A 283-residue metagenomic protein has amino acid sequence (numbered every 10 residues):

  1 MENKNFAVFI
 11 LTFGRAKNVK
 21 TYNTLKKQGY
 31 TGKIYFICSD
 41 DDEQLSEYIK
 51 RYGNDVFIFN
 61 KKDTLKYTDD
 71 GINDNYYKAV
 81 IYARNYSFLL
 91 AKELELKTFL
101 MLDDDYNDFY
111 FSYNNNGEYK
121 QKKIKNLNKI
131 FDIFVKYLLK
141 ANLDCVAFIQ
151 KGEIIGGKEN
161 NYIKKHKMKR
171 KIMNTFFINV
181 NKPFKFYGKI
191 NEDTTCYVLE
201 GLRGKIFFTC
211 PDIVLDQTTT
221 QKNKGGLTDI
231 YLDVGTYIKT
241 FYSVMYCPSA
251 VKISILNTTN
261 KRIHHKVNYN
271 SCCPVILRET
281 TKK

Functional and structural regions predicted by a protein language model:
K4-F6, A16-K20, G188-K283: C-terminal catalytic/acceptor-binding lobe
N5-F9, T31-F36, N54-F57, L143-V146 (+1 more regions): Hydrophobic beta-strand segments of well-ordered beta-sheets in folded domains
I10-I34, D41-I49: Short, well-formed alpha-helical segments that are part of the catalytic scaffolds of diverse glycosyltransferases
F13-K17, E43, Y106-F109, E153-I155: Short acidic, S/G/P-rich loop/turn micro-motifs used as interaction or catalytic elements
V19-Y22, L45-I49, Y110-Y113, G156-K164 (+1 more regions): A short acidic (Asp/Glu
C38-L102, N107-Y119, K123: Active-site-proximal specificity loops/subdomain of glycosyltransferases
T98-D103, D144-I149, F207-P211, K252-I255: A structural signal for short, well-ordered beta-strand segments and their strand-loop junctions that often border
N107-T195, L202: Conserved catalytic core of nucleotide-sugar-dependent glycosyltransferases
